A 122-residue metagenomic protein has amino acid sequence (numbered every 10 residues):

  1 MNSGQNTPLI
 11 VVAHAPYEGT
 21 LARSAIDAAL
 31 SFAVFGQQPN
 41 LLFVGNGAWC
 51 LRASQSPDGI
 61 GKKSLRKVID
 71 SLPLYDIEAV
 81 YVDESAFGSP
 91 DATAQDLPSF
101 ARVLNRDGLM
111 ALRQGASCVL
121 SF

Functional and structural regions predicted by a protein language model:
T7, Q38-N40, A79: Residues at the starts of beta-strands that form the adenosine-phosphate
L9-R23, Q55-S56, I60: Short, glycine-rich nucleotide/cofactor-binding loops
A22-L41: Histidine-anchored nucleotide/phosphate-binding helix
G45-W49, E84-F87: Short beta-alpha junction loops
D58-G88: A glycine-rich helix N-cap at a beta->alpha junction
F100-G108: Short acidic-hydrophobic, aromatic-tinged amphipathic segments that line or gate anion-handling sites
A116: An anion/phosphate-binding loop that grips the pyrophosphate of nucleotide cofactors and donors
